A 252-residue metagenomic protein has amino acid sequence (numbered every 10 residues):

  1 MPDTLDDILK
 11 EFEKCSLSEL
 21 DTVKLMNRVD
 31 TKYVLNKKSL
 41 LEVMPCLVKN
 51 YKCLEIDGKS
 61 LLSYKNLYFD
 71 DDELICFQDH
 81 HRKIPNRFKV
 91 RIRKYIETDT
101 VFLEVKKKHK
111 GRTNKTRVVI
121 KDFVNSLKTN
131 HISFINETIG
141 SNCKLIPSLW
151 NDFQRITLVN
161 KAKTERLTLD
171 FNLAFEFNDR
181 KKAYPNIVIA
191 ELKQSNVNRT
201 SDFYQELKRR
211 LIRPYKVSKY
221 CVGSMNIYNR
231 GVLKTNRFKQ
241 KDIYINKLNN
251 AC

Functional and structural regions predicted by a protein language model:
M1-C252: Phosphate-end processing signature that detects enzymes handling 5′-triphosphorylated RNA and polyphosphate
